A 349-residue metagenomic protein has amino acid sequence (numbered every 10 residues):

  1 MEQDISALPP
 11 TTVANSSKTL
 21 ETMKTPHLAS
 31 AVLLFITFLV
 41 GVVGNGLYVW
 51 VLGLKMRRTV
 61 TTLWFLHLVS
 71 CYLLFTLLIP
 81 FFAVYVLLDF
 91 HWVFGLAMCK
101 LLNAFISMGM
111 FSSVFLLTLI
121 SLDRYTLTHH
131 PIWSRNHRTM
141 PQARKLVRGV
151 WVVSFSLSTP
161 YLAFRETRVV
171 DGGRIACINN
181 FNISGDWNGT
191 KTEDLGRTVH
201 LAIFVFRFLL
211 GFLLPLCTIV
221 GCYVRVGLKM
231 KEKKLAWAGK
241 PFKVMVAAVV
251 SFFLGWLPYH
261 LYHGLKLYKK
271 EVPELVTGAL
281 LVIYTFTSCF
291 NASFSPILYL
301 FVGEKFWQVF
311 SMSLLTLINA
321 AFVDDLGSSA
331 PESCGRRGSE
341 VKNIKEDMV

Functional and structural regions predicted by a protein language model:
M1-E21, V170-R174, I183-W187, E304-V349: Intrinsically disordered regulatory tails of 7TM GPCRs
V13-L20, W92-N103, S107, N136-V147 (+2 more regions): Loop architecture of class A 7-transmembrane GPCRs
M23-F35, R58-L119, L127-H130, S134-H137: Extracellular TM2-ECL1-early TM3 structural module of rhodopsin-like
T25-V32, T62, L66, F94-L101 (+7 more regions): Alpha-helical membrane-protein architecture signal
P26-K55, C217-Y223: First transmembrane helix
L34-F38, V51, L74-F90, N103 (+7 more regions): Helix-to-loop junction signature of class
A176-F212, T218-V220, V224-L261: Intracellular effector-coupling site of seven-transmembrane GPCRs, centered on the ICL3-to-TM6 transition
